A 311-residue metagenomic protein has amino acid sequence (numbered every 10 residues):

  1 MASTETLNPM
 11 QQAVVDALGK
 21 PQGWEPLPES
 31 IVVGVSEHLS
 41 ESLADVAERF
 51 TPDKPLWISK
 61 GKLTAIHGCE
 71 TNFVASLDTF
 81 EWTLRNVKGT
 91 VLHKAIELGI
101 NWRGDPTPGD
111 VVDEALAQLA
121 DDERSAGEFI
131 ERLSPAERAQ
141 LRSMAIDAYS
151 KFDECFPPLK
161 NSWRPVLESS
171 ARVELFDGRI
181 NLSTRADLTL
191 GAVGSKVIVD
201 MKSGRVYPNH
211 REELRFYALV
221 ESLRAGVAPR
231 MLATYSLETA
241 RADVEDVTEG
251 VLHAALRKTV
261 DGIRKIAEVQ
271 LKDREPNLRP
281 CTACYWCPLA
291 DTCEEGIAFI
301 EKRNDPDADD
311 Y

Functional and structural regions predicted by a protein language model:
M1-L56, H67-G68, T90, K94 (+1 more regions): Nuclease-adjacent, charged terminal/linker segments that flank catalytic cores
A2-P9, V15, Q22-W24, A47-E48 (+1 more regions): Metal-dependent nuclease catalytic regions and adjoining charged, substrate-binding loops involved in nucleic-acid end
L7, P55-D113, A117, R142: Nuclease catalytic cores
L63, A186, T282: Anion-coordinating catalytic cores for phosphoryl-, nucleotidyl-, and glycosidic chemistry
W82-R85, E131-R138, N277: Conserved phosphate/pyrophosphate-binding and hydrolysis machinery centered on Walker-type P-loop NTPases, extending
L84, K88, L92, E137 (+3 more regions): Hydrophobic (often cysteine-bearing) scaffold residues that line and stabilize catalytic clefts of nucleotide/cofactor
A95-S169: A non-catalytic, helix-rich entry segment at domain boundaries
P165-D261: Mg2+/Mn2+-dependent nuclease catalytic core
